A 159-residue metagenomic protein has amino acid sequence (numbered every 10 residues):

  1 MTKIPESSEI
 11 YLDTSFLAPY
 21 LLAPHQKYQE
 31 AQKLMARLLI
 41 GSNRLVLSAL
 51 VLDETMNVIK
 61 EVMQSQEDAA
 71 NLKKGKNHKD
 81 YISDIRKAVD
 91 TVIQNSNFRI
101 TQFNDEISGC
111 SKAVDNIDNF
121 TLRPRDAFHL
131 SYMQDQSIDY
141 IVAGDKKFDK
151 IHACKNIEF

Functional and structural regions predicted by a protein language model:
M1-P5, E9, L130-F159: Acidic, PIN/NYN-like endoribonuclease modules and their adjacent C-terminal/linker elements
M1-V51, V58-K74, Q136: Short, well-structured N-terminal submotif of metal-dependent ribonuclease cores
P5, Q94-Y140: Active-site neighborhoods of divalent-metal-dependent phosphate/nucleic-acid chemistry enzymes
L12-D13, L47, L122-P124, D145-K146 (+1 more regions): Histidine- and aromatic-rich ligand-binding microenvironments
A18, Q32, L50-L52, M56-D115: Active-site-proximal, substrate-binding regions of enzyme catalytic domains and RNA-binding/basic surfaces
R37-I40, E61, Q94, N119 (+1 more regions): Secondary-structure boundary motif
L38-I40, K73-G75, F128-S131, I151: Short, surface-exposed, polar/charged, turn-prone segments marking secondary-structure boundaries
R44, N97-R99, K155: Conserved beta-strand segments of alpha/beta enzyme cores
